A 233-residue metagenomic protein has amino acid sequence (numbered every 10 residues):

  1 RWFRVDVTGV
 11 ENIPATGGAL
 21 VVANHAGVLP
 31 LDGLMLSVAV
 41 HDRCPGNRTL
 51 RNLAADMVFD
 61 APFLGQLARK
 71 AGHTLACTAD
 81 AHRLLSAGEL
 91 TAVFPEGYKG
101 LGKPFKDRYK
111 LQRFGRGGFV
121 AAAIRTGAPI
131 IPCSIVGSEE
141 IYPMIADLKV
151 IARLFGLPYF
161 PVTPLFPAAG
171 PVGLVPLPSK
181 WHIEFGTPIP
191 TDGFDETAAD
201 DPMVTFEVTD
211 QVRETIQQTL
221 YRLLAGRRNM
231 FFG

Functional and structural regions predicted by a protein language model:
R1-G17: A short, well-structured juxtamembrane/interface segment
R4, G18, T49, K180-H182 (+1 more regions): A residue-level signal for beta-strand positions that form part of recognition/binding surfaces within mature
V5-T8, A39, T78-A79, G170: A generic local structural motif
V7, N52, L75, I130 (+1 more regions): Conserved beta-strand scaffold positions in the cores of enzyme catalytic domains, especially in NTP/NDP-utilizing
G9, A23, V38, A54 (+3 more regions): Pocket-edge structural micro-motifs
A15-A81, S86-A87, G97-G115: Catalytic core of membrane glycerolipid acyltransferases/transacylases, capturing the structured, soluble-facing
R83-G233: Non-catalytic C-terminal accessory region of glycerolipid acyltransferases and related lyso-lipid remodeling enzymes
